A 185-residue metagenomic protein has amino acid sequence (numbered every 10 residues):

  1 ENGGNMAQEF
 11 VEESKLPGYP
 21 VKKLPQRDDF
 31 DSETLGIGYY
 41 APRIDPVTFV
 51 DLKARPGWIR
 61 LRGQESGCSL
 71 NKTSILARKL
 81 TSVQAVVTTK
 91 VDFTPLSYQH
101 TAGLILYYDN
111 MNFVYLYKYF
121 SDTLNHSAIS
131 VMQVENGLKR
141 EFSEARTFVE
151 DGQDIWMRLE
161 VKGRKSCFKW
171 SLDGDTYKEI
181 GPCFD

Functional and structural regions predicted by a protein language model:
E1-D185: Extracellular glycan-recognition regions
